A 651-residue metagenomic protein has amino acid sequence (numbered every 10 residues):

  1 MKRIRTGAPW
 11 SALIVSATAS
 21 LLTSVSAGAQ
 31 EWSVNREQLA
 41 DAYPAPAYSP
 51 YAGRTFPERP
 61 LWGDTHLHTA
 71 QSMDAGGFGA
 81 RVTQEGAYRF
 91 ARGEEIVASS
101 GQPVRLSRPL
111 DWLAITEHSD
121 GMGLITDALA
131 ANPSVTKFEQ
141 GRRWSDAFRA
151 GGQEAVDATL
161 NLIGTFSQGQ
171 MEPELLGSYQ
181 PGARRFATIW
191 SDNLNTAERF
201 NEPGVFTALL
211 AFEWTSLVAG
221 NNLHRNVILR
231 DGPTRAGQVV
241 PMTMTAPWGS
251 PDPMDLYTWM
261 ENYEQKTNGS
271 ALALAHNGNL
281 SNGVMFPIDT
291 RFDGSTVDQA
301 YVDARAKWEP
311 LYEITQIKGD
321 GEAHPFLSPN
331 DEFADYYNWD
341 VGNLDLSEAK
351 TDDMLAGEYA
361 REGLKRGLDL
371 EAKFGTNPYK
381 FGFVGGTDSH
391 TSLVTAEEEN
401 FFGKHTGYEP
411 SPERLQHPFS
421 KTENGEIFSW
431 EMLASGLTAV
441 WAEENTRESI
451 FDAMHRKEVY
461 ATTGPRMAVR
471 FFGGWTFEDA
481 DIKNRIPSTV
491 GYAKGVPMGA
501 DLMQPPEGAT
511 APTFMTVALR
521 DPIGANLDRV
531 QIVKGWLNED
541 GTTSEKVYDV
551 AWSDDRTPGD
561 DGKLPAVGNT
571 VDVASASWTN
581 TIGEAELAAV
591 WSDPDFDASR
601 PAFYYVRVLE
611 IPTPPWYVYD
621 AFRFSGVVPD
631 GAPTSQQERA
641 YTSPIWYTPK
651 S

Functional and structural regions predicted by a protein language model:
K2-G28: Gram-negative bacterial Sec-dependent N-terminal signal peptides
Q30-Q84, Y88-S145, Y179-G182, D192-G204 (+3 more regions): C-terminal functional module detector
R92, G152-A155, T245-S250: Aromatic/His-enriched, Gly/Pro-containing loop or helix-boundary segments that lie immediately adjacent to catalytic
E139-L176: Aromatic- and acidic-residue-enriched carbohydrate-binding clefts of CAZyme catalytic domains
N161, P173, R230-G232, A236: Formylglycine-dependent
L162-F166, P181-I189, N222, I228 (+1 more regions): Cap/lid and interdomain-hinge subdomains that line or gate substrate/regulatory clefts in soluble alpha/beta enzymes
Q180-A187, R199-P203, T215-L217, V227 (+3 more regions): A conserved hydrophobic secondary-structure block that centers on an alpha-helix together with its immediately flanking
A236-G237, P253, S449-D452: Ampiphathic alpha-helical segments that act as solvent-exposed interaction surfaces
